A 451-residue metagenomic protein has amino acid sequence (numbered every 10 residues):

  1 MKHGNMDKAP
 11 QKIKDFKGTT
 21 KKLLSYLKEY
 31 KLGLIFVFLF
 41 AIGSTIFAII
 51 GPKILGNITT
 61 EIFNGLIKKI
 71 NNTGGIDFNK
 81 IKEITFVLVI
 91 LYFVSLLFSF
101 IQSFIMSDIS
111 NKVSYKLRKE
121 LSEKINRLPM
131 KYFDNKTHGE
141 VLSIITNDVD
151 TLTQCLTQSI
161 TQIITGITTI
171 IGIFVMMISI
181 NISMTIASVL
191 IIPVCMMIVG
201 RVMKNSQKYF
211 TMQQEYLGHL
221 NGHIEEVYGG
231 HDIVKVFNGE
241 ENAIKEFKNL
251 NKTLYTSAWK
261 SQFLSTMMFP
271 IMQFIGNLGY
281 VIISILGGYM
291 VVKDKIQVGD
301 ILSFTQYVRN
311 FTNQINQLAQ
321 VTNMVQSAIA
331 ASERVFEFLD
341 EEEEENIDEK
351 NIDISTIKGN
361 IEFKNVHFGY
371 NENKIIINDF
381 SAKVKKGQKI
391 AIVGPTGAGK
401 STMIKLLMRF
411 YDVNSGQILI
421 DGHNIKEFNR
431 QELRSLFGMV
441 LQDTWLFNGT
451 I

Functional and structural regions predicted by a protein language model:
K2-Q11, N111, K119-S143, N147-T151 (+4 more regions): Short intracellular "coupling" helices and adjacent cytoplasmic loop segments at the cytosolic face of multi-pass
G18-T19, L27, T59, M106 (+2 more regions): Juxtamembrane loop-to-helix connectors within ABC transporter transmembrane domains
E29-L32, M130-K131, V149-L156, I160 (+5 more regions): An intracellular "coupling" helix at the cytosolic face of ABC transporter transmembrane type-1 domains
L34-F98, S179-S183, D294-V298: Transmembrane helix-loop-helix hairpins at lipid-water interfaces of multipass membrane proteins, especially the type-1
L39, F86, F98, Q102 (+4 more regions): Hydrophobic alpha-helical transmembrane segments of ABC transporter permease domains
M176-L190, K260-E333, F338-L339: Helix-loop-helix
I347-D348, I352-I451: ABC-type nucleotide-binding domain
